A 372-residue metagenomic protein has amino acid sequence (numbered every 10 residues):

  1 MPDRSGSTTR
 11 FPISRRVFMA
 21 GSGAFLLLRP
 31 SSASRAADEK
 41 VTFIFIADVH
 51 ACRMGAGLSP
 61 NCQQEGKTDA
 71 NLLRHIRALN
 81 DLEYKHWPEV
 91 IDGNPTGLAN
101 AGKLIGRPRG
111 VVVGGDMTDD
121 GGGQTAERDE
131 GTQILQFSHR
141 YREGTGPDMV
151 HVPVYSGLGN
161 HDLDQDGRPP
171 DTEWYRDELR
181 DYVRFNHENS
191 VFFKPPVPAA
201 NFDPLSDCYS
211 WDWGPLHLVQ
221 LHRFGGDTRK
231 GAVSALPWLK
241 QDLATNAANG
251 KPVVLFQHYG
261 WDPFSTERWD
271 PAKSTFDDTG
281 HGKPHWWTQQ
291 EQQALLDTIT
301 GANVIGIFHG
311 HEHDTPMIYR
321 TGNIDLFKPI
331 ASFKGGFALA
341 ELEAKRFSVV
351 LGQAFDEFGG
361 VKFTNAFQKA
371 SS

Functional and structural regions predicted by a protein language model:
M1-I13: N-terminal secretory signal peptides
I13-L27: N-terminal export leaders
A36-E127: N-terminal active-site segment of His-dependent metallophosphoesterases
F43, A51-G57, T228-R229, F264 (+1 more regions): Short, solvent-exposed loop/turn elements at domain surfaces
I46-A47, V111-D116, Y155-G159, L255-H258 (+3 more regions): Active-site neighborhood of phospho(di)ester-bond hydrolases with catalytic His/Asp-centered motifs
A56-T68, G123-T132, G167-W174, T266-W287: Short, flexible/disordered intra-domain loops and linkers
D81-G97, K103-R107, M149-V150, L205 (+2 more regions): His/acidic metal-ligating clusters that form di-metal
D119-A247, D278, A294-T300, M317-V349 (+2 more regions): Extended active-site neighborhood of metal-dependent phosphoesterases/phosphodiesterases
